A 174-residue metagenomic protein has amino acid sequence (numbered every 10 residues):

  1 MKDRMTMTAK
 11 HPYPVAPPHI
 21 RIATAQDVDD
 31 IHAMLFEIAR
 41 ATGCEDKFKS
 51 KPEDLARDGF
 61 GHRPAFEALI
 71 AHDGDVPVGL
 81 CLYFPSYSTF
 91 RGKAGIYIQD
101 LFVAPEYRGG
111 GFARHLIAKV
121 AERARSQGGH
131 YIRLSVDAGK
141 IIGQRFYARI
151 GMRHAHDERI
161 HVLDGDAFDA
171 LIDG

Functional and structural regions predicted by a protein language model:
H19-A33: A short beta-loop-alpha structural element at the N-terminal edge of CoA-dependent acyl/N-acetyltransferase catalytic
H32-R57: Conserved GNAT-fold acetyl-CoA-binding loop/helix
R57-I70, Y97: A short helix-loop-beta-strand connector motif used in the catalytic cores of GNAT acetyltransferases and, in some
I70, V76-P85: Conserved beta-strand in the GNAT
S86-I98, R108, H156: A conserved beta-turn-beta hairpin within the catalytic core of GNAT-like acetyltransferases that forms part
V103, G109-E122, R149: Conserved acetyl-CoA-binding loop-helix of GNAT-fold acetyltransferases
R114, A138-D157, L163: Conserved active-site alpha-helix within GNAT-family acetyltransferase domains
A124-S135: Conserved GNAT acetyl-CoA-binding A-motif
